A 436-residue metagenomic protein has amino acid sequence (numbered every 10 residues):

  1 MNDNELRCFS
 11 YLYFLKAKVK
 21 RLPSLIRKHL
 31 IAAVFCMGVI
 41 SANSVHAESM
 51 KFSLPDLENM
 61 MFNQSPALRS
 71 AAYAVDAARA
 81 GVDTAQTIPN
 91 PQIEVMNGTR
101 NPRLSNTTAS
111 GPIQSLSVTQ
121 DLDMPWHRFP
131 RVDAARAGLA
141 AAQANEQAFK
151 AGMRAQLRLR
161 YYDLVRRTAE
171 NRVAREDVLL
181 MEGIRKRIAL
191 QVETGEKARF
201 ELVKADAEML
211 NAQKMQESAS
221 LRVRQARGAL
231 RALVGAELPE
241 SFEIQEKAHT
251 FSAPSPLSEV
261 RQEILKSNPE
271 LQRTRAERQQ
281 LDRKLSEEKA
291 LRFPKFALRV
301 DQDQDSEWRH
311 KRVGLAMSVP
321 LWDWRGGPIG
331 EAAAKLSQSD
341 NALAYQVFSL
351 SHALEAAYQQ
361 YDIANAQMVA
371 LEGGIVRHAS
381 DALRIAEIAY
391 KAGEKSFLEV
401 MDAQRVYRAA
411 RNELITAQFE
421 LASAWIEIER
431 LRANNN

Functional and structural regions predicted by a protein language model:
N2-Y11, K16, K20-S24, H46-A47 (+1 more regions): Acidic, low-complexity, intrinsically disordered peripheral segments
D3, R21, F52, E146-L265 (+2 more regions): Periplasmic alpha-helical coiled-coil/stalk elements that build and connect Gram-negative outer-membrane
H29-S41: Bacterial N-terminal signal peptides
H46-N97, P112, D121-D123, R128-P130 (+8 more regions): Bacterial Sec-pathway N-terminal export signals of envelope proteins
N59-R69, D76-N90, S105, L116-D133 (+7 more regions): A glycine-/polar-enriched beta->alpha junction
S70-A85, F149, M153-A174, G183-K186 (+6 more regions): Amphipathic alpha-helical coiled-coil segments
A74, R103-S110, E277, Q302-R312: Solvent-exposed loop/turn segments connecting transmembrane beta-strands in outer-membrane beta-barrel proteins
P91-P102, P294-Q304: Transmembrane beta-strand segments that form the barrel wall of outer-membrane beta-barrel proteins
